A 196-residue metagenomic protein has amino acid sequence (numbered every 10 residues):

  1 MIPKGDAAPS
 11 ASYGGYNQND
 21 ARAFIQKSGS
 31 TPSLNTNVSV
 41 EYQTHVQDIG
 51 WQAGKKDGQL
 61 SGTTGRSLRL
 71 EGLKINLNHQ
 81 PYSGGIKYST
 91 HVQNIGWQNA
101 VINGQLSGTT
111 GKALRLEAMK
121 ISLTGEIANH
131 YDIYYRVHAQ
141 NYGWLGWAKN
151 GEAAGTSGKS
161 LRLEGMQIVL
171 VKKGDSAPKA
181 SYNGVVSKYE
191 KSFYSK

Functional and structural regions predicted by a protein language model:
M1-K196: Lectin-type carbohydrate-recognition ectodomains
